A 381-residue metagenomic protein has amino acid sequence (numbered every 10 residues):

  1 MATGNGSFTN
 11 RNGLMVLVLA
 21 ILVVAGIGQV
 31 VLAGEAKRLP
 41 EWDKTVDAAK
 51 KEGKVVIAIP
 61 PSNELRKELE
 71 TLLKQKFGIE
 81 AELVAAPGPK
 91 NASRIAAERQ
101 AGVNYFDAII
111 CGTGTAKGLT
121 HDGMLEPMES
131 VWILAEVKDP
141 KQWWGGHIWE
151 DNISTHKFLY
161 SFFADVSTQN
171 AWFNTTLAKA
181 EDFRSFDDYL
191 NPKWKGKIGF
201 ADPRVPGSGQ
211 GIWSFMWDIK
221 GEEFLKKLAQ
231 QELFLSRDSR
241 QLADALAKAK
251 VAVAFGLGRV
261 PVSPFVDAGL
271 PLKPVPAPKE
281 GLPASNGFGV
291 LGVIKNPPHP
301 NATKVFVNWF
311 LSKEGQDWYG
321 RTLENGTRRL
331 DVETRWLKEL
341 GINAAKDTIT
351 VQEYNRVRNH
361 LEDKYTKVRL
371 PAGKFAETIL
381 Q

Functional and structural regions predicted by a protein language model:
A2-L17: Bacterial N-terminal signal peptides that target proteins for export
V16-Q29: Bacterial N-terminal signal peptides
A36-R38, T348-Q381: Conserved C-terminal helix/tail region of periplasmic/extracytoplasmic solute-binding proteins
L39-K50, K54-V56, P60-E80: Short, polar/charged alpha-helical segment
V56-E70, E82-A96, N104-A243, A247: Extracytoplasmic ligand-binding site segments that recognize negatively charged/polar headgroups
T115-G118, V253-K273: A ligand-binding cleft/hinge motif common to bilobed small-molecule-binding domains
L225-A229, F234-S236, G269-P297, K338-G341: Periplasmic-binding protein-like
G289-R356: Mature extracytoplasmic/periplasmic domains
